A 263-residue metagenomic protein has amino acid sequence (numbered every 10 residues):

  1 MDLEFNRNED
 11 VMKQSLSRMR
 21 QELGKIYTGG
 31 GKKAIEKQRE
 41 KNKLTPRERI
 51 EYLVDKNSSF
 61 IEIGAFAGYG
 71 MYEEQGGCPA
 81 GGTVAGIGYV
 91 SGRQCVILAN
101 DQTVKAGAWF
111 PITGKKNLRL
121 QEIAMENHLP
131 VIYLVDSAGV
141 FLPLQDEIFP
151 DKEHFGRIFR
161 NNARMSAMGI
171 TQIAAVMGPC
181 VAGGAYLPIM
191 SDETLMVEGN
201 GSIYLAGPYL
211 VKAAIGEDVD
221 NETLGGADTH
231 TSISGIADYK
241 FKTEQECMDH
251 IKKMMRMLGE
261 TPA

Functional and structural regions predicted by a protein language model:
M1-Y69, L205-A263: Amphipathic alpha-helical segments at domain termini/boundaries
E4-N8, Q21-E22, S91-Q94, Y133-L134 (+2 more regions): Short hydrophobic/aromatic-rich motifs at helix boundaries and adjacent loops
E36-E40, L44, R49-I173: Long, structured ligand/cofactor-binding scaffold of large enzymes
V135-A263: Conserved catalytic cores of soluble enzyme domains, especially glycine-rich substrate-binding beta-alpha loops
